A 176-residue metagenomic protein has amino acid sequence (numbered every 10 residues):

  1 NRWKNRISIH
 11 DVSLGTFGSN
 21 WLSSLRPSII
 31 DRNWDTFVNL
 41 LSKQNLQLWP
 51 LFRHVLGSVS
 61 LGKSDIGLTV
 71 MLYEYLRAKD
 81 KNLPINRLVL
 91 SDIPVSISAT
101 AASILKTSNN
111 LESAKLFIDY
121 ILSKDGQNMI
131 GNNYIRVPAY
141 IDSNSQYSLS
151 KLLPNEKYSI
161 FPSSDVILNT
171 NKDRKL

Functional and structural regions predicted by a protein language model:
N1-K63: Extracytoplasmic ligand-binding site segments that recognize negatively charged/polar headgroups
R2-S13, Y120-D142: Periplasmic-binding protein-like
R6-H10, D65-V70, R87-V89: Structural recognition of the beta-strand scaffold that forms the well-ordered cores of secreted hydrolase catalytic
V55-S58, E74, A114: Short, hydrophobic alpha-helical packing/hinge segments within bilobed ligand-binding/sensory domains
S60, S64-P84: A ligand-binding cleft/hinge motif common to bilobed small-molecule-binding domains
L83-S96, L105-T107: Short beta-strand->loop
S98-N110, M129-I130: A bilobed periplasmic-binding-protein/Venus flytrap-type ligand-binding module shared by bacterial periplasmic
Q127-L176: C-terminal capping/gating helix-and-loop segments adjacent to ligand/active sites or protein-protein/ligand interfaces
